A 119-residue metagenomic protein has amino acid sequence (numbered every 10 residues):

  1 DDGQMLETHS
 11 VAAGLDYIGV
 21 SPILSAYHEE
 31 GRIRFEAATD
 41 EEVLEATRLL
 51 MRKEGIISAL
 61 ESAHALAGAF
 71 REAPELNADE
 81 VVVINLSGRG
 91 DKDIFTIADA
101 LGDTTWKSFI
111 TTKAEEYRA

Functional and structural regions predicted by a protein language model:
D1-I56, D99-A119: Active-site/ligand-binding loops adjacent to catalytic centers
D40-E45, A65-E75: A short, acidic, amphipathic alpha-helical segment used as a generic capping/interface helix at domain edges
G68-A119: Catalytic phosphate/nucleotide-handling subdomain of diverse soluble enzymes
